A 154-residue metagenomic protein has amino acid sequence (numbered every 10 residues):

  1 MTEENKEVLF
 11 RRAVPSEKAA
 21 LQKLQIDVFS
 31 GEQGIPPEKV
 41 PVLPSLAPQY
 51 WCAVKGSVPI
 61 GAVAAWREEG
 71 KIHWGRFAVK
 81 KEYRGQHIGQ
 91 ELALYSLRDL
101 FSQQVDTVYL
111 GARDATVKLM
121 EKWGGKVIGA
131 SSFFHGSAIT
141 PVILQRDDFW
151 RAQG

Functional and structural regions predicted by a protein language model:
T2-P36, Y50-K55, Q145-G154: Short amphipathic alpha-helix that is part of the acyltransferase structural core
P41-A47: Short loop/turn motifs at secondary-structure junctions and domain boundaries
C52, V58-W66, H73-A78: Conserved beta-strand in the GNAT
V79, G85-R98: Conserved acetyl-CoA-binding loop-helix of GNAT-fold acetyltransferases
L100-R113: Conserved GNAT acetyl-CoA-binding A-motif
G111, K126-Q145: Conserved catalytic-core motifs of GNAT/GCN5-like acyltransferases
M120-E121, G125: Conserved active-site tyrosine of GNAT-family acetyltransferases
